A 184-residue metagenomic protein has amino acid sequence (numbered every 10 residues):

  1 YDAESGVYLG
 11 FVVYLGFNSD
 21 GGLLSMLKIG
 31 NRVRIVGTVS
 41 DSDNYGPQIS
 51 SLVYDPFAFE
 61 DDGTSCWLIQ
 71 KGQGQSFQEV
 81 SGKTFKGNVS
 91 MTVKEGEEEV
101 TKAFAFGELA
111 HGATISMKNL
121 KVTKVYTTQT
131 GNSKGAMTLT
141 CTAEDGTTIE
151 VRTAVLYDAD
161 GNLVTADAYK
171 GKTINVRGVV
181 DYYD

Functional and structural regions predicted by a protein language model:
Y1-D184: OB-fold nucleic-acid-binding modules
